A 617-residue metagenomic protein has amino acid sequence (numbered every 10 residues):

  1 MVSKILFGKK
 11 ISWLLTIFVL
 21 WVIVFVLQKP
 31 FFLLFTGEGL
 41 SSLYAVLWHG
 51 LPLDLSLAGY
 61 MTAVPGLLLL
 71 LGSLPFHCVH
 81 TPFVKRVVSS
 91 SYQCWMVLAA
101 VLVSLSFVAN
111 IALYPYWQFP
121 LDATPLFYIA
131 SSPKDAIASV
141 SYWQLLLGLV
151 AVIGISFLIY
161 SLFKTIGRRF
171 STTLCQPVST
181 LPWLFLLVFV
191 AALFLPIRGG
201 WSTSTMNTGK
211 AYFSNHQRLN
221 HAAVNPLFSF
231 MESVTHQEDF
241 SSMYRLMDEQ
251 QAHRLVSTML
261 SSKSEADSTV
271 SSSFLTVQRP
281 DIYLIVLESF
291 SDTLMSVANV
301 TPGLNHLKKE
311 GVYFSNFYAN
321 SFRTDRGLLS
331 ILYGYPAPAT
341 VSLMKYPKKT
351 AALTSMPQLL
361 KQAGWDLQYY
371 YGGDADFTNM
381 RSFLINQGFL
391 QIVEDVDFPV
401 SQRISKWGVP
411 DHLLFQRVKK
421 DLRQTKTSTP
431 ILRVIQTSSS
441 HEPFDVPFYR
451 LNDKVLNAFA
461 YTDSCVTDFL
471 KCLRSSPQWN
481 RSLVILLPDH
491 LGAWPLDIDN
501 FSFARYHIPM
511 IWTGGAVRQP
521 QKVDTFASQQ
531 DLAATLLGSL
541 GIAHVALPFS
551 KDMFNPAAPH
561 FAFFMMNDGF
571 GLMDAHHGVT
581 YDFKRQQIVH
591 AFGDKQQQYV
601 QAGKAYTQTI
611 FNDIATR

Functional and structural regions predicted by a protein language model:
V2-F240: Transmembrane and membrane-interface helices of multi-pass, inner-membrane envelope-modifying transferases
V24, A130-P133, V224-L227, F240 (+5 more regions): Alpha-helix initiation and N-capping motif
L33, S90, L162-R169, H216-L219 (+4 more regions): Charged, low-complexity, helix-prone segments enriched in Lys/Glu/Asp/Gln
F83-V87, S242-Q251, M344-K348, F549-K551: Short alpha-helical "patches" and their helix-cap loops
L145-G154, Q250-L255, L384: Long, well-ordered, tryptophan-enriched scaffold segments
H216, A223-F228, E232-V270, Q278 (+2 more regions): The feature marks either
S257-R617: Solvent-exposed soluble domains appended to multi-pass membrane proteins
